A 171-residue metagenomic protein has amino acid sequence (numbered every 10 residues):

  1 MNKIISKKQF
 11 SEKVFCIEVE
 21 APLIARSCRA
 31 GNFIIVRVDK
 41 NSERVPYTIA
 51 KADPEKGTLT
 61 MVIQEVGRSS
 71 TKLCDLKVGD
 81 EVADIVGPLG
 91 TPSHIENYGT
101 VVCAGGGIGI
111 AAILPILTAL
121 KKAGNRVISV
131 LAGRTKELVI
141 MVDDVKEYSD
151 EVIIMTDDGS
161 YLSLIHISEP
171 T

Functional and structural regions predicted by a protein language model:
M1-V78: Ferredoxin-reductase
I34, V82-I85: Generic structural signal for buried aliphatic residues
D39, G87-P88: Short, surface-exposed secondary-structure boundary micro-motifs
V82, N97-V102, A111: Extended interfacial segments that mediate partner engagement and assembly in macromolecular machines
A112-K121: Histidine-anchored nucleotide/phosphate-binding helix
V127-R134, I154-T156: Short internal beta-strands
I128, M141, V145-E147: Helix-rich terminal scaffold detector
I165-T171: Residue-level detector of conserved catalytic or cofactor/ligand-binding positions in enzyme active sites
